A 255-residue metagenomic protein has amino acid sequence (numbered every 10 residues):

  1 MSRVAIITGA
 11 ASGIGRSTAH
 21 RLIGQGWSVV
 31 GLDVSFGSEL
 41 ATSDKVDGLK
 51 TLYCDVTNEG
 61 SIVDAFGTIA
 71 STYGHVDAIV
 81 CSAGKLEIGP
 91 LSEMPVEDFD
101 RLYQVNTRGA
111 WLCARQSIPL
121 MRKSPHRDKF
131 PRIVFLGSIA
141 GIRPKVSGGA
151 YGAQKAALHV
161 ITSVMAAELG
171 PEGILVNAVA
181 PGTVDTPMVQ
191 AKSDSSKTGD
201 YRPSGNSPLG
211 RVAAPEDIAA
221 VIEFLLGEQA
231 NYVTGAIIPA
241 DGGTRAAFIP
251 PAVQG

Functional and structural regions predicted by a protein language model:
V80, G170, L175, V233-G235: Short, small/polar-rich loop/turn modules that mediate ligand/substrate recognition or access, typified
P90-L91, D98-Y103, P203: Substrate-binding pocket helix/loop in short-chain dehydrogenase/reductase
S92, R143-G149, P171, G210 (+1 more regions): Active-site loop immediately N-terminal to the catalytic Tyr-X3-Lys motif of short-chain dehydrogenase/reductase
A114, Q154: Active-site helix of classical SDR
P119, A167-P171, N231: Alpha-helical segment proximal to the catalytic Tyr-Lys
S138: Residue(s) in the substrate-gating loop at a strand-loop-helix junction that position the organic substrate next
E223, T234-G255: Short C-terminal tail/terminal secondary-structure segment of NAD(P)H-dependent dehydrogenase/reductase domains
